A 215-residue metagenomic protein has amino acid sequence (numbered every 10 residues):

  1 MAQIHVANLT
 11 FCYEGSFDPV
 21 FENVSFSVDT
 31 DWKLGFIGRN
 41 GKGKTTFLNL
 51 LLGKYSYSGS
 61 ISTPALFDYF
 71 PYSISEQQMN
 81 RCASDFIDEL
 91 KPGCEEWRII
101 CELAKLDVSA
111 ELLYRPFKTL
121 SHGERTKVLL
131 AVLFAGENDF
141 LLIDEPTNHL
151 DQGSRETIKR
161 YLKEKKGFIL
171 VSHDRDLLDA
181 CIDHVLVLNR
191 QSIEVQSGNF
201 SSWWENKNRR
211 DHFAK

Functional and structural regions predicted by a protein language model:
M1-A214: ABC ATP-binding cassette signature C-motif
